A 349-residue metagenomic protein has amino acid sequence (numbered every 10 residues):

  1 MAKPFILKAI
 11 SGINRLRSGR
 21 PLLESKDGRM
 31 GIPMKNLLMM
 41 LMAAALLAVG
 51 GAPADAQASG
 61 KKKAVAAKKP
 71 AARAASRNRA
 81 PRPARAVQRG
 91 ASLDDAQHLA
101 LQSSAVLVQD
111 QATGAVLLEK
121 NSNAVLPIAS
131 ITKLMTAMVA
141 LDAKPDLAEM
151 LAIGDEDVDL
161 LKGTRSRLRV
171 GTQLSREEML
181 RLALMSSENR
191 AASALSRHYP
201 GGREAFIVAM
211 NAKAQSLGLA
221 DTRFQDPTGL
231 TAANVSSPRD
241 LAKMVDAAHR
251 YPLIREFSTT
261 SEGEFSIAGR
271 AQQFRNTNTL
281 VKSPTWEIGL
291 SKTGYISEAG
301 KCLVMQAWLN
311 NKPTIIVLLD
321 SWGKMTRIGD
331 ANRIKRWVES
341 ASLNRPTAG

Functional and structural regions predicted by a protein language model:
A2-A105, S340-G349: N-terminal secretory targeting signals
I6, P21, A115, R190 (+1 more regions): Glycine-centered loop/turn positions within well-structured domains that cap or flank conserved ligand/cofactor-binding
K61-K62, K68-K69, R73, R77-R239 (+2 more regions): Active-site-adjacent loops and short helices of periplasmic peptidoglycan-processing enzymes
L219-R223, A232-G349: Domain-terminus/edge residues, biased toward the C-terminal soluble/receptor-binding domains of extracytoplasmic
